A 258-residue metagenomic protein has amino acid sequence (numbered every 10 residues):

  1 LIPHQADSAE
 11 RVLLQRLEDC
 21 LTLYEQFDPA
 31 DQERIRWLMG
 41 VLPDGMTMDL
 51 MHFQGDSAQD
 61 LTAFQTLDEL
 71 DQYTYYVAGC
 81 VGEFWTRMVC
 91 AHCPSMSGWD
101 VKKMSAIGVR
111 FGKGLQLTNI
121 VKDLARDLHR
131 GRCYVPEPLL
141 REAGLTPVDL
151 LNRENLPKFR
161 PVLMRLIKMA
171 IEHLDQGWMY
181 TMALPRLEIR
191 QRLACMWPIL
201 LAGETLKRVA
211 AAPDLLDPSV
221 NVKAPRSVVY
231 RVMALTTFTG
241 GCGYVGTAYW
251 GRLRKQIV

Functional and structural regions predicted by a protein language model:
L1-M182, V245-V258: Acidic catalytic motifs of isoprenoid enzymes
A30, R186-R190, A211: Alpha-helical structural elements of signaling/regulatory helical domains
M39, E188-I199: Acidic/histidine metal-binding catalytic segments
R126-H129, A210, D214: Juxtamembrane transmembrane-helix termini
T181-L193, D217-A224: Short, solvent-exposed helix-loop connector elements
A183, T205, A211-A212: Soluble, non-transmembrane catalytic domains of enzymes that act on hydrophobic metabolites at membranes
I199, V209-A212, P218-V258: Acidic, carboxylate-rich catalytic segments that either coordinate divalent cations
